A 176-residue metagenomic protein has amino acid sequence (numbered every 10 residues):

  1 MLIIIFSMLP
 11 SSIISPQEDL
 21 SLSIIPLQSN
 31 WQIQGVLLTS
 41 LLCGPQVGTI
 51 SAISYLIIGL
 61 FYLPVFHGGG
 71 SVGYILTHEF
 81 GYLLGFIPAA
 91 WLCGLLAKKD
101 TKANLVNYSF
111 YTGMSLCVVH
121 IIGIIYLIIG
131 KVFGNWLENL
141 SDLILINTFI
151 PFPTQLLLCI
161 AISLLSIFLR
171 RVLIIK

Functional and structural regions predicted by a protein language model:
M1-T49: Hydrophobic transmembrane alpha-helices
L2, V36, S40, S51-G59 (+11 more regions): Alpha-helical transmembrane segments in multi-pass membrane proteins
I3-S11, S40, G59, L63 (+2 more regions): Structural signal for membrane-spanning alpha-helices in multi-pass inner-membrane proteins, emphasizing helix cores
S7-I25, L56-A89: Interfacial aromatic-anchored transmembrane helix boundaries in multi-pass membrane proteins
L20-Q34, I53-P64, L95-S109, L165 (+2 more regions): Hydrophobic alpha-helical transmembrane segments
I25, D100-K176: Membrane-embedded alpha-helical hairpins and interfacial helices in multi-pass inner-membrane proteins
N30, L42, I75-L76, I121 (+1 more regions): Alpha-helical architecture
